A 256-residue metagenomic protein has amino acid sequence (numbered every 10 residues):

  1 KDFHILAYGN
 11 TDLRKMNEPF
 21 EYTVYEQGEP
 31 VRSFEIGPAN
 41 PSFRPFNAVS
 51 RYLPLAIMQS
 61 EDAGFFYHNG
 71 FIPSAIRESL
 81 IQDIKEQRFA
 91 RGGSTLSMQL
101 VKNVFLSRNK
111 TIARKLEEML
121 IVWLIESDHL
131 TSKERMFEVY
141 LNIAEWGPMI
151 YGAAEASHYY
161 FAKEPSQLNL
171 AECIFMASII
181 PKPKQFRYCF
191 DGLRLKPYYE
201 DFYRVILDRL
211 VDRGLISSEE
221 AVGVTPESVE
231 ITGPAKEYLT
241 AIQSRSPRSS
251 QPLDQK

Functional and structural regions predicted by a protein language model:
K1-K256: Juxtamembrane regions of bacterial inner-membrane/periplasmic proteins, predominantly the peptidoglycan biogenesis
